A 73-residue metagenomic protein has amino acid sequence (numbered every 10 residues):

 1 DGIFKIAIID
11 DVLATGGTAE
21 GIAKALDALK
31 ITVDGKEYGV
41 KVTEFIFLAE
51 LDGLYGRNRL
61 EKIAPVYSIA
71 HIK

Functional and structural regions predicted by a protein language model:
D1-I6: Short, glycine/charge-rich flexible loops or terminal/linker lids adjacent to PRPP-binding catalytic cores
I9-D10: Active-site flanking residues adjacent to catalytic metal/cofactor-binding acidic residues
L13: Catalytic metal-binding/acid-base residues of hydrolase active sites
G16, E20: Glycine-rich SAM-binding Motif I of class I
G21-K73: PRPP-dependent phosphoribosyltransferase catalytic core
